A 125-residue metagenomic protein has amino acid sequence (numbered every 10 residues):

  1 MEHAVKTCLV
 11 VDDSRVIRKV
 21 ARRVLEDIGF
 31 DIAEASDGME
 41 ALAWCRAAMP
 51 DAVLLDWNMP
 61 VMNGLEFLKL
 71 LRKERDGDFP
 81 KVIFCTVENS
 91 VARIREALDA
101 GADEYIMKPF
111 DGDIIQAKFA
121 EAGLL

Functional and structural regions predicted by a protein language model:
K19-D27: Charged docking surfaces used in two-component/phosphorelay signaling
E34-A52: Acidic, metal-coordinating helix/loop segments flanking the phosphotransfer/catalytic sites of two-component signaling
A35-M39, I94, G112: Conserved Asp/Asn-Gly motif in the active-site loop of CheY-like receiver
D37-E40, N63-K69: Acidic catalytic/metal-coordinating carboxylates
M59: Receiver (REC) domain active-site loop signature in two-component systems and cognate sites in sensor histidine kinases
E66, N89-E104, A117: Alpha4 helix (beta4-alpha4-beta5 surface) of REC/receiver domains from two-component response regulators
K108: A Lys-centered signature of the CheY-like receiver
